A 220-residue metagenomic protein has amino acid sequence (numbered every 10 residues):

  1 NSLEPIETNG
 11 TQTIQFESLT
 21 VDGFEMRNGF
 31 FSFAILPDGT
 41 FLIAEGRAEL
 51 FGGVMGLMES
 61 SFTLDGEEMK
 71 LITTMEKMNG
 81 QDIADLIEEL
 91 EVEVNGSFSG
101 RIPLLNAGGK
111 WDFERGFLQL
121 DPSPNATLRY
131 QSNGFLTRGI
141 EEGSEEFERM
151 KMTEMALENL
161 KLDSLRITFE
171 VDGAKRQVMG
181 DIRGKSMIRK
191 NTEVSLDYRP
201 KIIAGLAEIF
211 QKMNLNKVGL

Functional and structural regions predicted by a protein language model:
N1-L3, S60-S61: Short amphipathic beta-strand and strand-loop transition segments with alternating hydrophobic
N9-L220: Small-residue helix/turn framework positions
